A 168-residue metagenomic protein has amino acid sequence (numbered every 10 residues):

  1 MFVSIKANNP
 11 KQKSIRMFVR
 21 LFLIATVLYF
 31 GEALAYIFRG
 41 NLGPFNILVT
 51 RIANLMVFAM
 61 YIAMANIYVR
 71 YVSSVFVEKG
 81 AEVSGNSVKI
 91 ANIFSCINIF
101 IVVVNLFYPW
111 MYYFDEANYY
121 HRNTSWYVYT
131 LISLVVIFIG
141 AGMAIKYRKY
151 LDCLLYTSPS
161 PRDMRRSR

Functional and structural regions predicted by a protein language model:
M1-N9, L131-V135: First transmembrane helix
K11, F107, L151-D152: Residues that cap or delimit alpha-helices
K11-I101: Individual alpha-helical transmembrane segments in multi-pass integral membrane proteins
V103-I139: Extracellular-loop-to-transmembrane junctions of the mid-late helices
I145-L155: Membrane-interface helix-loop-helix junctions at transmembrane boundaries of multi-pass membrane enzymes, predominantly
Y156-D163: Conserved small/polar residues in nucleotide/adenosyl-binding loops
